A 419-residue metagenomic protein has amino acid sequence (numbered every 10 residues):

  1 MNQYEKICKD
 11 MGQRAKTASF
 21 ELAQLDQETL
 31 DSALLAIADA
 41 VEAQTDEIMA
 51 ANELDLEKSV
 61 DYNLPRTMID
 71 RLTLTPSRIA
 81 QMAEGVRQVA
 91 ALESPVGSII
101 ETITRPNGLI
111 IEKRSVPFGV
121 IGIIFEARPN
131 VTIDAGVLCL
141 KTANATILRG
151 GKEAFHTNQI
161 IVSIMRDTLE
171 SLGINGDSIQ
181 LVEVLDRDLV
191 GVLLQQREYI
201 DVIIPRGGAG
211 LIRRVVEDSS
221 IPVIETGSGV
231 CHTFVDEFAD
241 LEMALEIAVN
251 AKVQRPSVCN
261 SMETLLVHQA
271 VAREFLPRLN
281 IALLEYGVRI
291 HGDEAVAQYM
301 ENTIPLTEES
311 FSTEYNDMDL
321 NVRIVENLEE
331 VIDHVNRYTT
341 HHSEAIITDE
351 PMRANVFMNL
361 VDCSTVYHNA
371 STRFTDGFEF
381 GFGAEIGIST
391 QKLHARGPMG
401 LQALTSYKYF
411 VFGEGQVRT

Functional and structural regions predicted by a protein language model:
M1-I111: N-terminal Rossmann-like NAD(P)+-binding subdomain of aldehyde/semialdehyde dehydrogenases
N2, R14, A127-N130, D134-T142 (+3 more regions): ALDH superfamily catalytic-core signature
A18-Q24, L266-V267, D317-E326, H341-I346: Short, well-ordered beta-strand elements within core beta-sheets of diverse protein domains
Q24-T29, V96, G173-I179, R255-S261 (+4 more regions): Flexible, glycine/charged-enriched surface loops at secondary-structure junctions
S32, L328, D333-R418: C-terminal core of ALDH-fold dehydrogenases
A91, I100-A239: Rossmann-like NAD(P) dinucleotide-binding subdomain of oxidoreductase/dehydrogenase enzymes
F234-F238, L266-Q269, V325, I347-D349 (+1 more regions): Short beta-strand-to-turn element immediately C-terminal to the catalytic PLP-Schiff-base lysine in fold type I
